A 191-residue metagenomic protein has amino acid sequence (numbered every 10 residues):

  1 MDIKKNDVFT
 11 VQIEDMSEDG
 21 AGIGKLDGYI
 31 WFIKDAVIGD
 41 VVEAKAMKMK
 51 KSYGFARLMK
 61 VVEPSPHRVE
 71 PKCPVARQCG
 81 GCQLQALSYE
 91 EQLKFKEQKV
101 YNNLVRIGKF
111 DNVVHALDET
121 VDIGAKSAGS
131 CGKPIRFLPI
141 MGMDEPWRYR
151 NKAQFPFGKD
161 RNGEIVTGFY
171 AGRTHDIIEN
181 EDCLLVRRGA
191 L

Functional and structural regions predicted by a protein language model:
M1-L191: Accessory RNA-recognition modules of RNA-modification enzymes
